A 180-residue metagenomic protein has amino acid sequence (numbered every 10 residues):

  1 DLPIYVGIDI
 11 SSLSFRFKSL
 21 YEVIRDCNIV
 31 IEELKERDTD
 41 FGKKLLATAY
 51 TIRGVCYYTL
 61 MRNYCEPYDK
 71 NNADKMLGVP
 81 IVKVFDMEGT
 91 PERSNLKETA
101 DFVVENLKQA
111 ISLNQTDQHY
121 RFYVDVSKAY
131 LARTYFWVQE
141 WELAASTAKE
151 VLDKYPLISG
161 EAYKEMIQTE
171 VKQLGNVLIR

Functional and structural regions predicted by a protein language model:
L2-N63, S94, S112-Q115: Conserved, well-structured interaction surfaces
D26, T99, N106, L113 (+1 more regions): Alpha-helical solenoid repeat scaffolds, predominantly canonical TPR units
D38, M61-Y68, D86, Q118 (+1 more regions): Short coil/turn linking the two alpha-helices of tandem helical-hairpin repeats
A145-R180: Hydrophobic-face positions in mid-chain alpha helices that act as interaction patches
